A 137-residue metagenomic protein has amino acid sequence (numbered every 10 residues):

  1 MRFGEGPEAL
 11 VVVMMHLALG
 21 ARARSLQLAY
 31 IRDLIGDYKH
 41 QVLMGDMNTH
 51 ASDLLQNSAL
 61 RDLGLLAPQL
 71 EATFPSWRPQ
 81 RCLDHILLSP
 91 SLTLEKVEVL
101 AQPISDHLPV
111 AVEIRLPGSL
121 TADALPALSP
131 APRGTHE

Functional and structural regions predicted by a protein language model:
M1-E137: Active-site regions of metal-assisted phosphoester/phosphodiester hydrolases, unifying DNase/endonuclease modules
